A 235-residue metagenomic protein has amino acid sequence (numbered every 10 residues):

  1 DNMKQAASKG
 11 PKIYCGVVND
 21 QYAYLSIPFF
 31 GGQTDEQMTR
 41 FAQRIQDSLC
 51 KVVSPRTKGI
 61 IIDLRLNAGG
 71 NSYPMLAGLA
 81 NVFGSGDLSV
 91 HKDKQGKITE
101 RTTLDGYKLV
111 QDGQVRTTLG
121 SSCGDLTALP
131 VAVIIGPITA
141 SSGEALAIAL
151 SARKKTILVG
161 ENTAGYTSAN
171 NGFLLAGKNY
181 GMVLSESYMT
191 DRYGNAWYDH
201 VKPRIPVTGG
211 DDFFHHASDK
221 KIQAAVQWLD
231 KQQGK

Functional and structural regions predicted by a protein language model:
D1-T102, N171-L174, G181, K231-K235: Flexible, low-complexity junctional segments that flank or bridge functional domains
V18-D20, P28-F30, R65-N67, G136-I138 (+3 more regions): Solvent-exposed coil/turn segments that connect beta secondary-structure elements in extracytoplasmic/periplasmic
L25, I62, V131, L150 (+1 more regions): Terminal peptide-recognition signature
G32-Q43, G69-L76, D125, P137-E144 (+1 more regions): Soluble non-cytosolic domains of exported or imported proteins
A42-L49, S72-A80, V131, G143-A147 (+3 more regions): Extracytoplasmic/secreted envelope proteins and their assembly/folding machinery, especially bacterial periplasmic
G70-P130, S168-A176, E186-T190, W197-H200: Gly/Ser/Thr-rich loop/hinge elements
I138-A140, R153-T167: Short, well-structured beta-strand/strand-turn elements
P203-K235: Low-complexity, Gly/Ser/Thr/Pro-rich intrinsically disordered linker/tail segments
